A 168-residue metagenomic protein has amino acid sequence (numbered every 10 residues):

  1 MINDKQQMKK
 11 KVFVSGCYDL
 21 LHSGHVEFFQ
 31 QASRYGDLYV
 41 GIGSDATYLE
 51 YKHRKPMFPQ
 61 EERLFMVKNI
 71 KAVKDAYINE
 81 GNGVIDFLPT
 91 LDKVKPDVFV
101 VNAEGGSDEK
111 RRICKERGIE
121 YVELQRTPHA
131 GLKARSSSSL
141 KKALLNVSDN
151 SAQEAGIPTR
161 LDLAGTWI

Functional and structural regions predicted by a protein language model:
M1-D149: Nucleotidyltransferase catalytic core that binds NTPs
N150-I168: ATP-binding N-lobe of GHMP and related small-molecule kinases
